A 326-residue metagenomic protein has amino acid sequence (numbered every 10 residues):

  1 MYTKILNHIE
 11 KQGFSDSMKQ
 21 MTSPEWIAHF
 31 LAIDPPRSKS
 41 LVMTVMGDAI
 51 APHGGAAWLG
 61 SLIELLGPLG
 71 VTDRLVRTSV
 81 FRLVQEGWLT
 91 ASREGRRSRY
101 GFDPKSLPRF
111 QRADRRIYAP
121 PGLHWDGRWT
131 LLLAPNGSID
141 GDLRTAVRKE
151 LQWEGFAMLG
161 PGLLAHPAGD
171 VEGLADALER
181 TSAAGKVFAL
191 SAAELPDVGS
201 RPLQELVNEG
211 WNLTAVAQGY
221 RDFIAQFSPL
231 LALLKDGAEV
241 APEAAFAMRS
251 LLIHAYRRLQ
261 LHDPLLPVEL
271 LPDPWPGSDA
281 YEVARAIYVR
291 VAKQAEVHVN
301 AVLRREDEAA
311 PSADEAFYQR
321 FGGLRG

Functional and structural regions predicted by a protein language model:
Q12-S15, K19-V45, P108: Short alpha-helical segments that sit at the start of domains
H53-L66: Short acidic, hydrophobic short linear motifs in intrinsically disordered regions
V71-R82: Short amphipathic alpha-helical interaction segments
G87: Glycine-centered, phosphate/nucleic-acid-interacting loop/turn motifs that mediate DNA/RNA or nucleotide
R93-R99: Short, Lys/Arg-rich nucleic-acid/phosphate-binding segment
S106-T130: Short, amphipathic alpha-helical interaction segments positioned at domain boundaries
G137-L234: Mid-protein regulatory/catalytic core that forms ligand/cofactor-binding pockets and protein-protein interaction
R201-G326: C-terminal regulatory/effector modules of DNA-binding transcriptional regulators
